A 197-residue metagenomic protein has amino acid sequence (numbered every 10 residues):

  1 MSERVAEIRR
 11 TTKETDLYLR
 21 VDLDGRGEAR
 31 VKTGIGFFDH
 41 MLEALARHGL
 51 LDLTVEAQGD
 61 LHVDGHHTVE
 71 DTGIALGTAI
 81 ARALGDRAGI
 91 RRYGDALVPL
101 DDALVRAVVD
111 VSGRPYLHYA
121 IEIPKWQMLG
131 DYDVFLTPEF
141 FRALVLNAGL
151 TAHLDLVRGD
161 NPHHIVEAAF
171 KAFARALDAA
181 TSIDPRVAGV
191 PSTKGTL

Functional and structural regions predicted by a protein language model:
M1-L197: Structural preference for solvent-exposed beta-strand-turn elements and adjacent flexible terminal/loop segments within
